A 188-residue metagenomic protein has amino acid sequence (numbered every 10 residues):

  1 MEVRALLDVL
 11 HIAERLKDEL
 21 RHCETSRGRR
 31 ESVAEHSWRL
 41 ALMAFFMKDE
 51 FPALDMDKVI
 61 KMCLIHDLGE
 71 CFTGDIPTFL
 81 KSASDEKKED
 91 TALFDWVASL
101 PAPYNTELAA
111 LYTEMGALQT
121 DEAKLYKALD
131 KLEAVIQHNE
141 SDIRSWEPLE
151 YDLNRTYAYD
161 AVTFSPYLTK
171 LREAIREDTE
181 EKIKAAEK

Functional and structural regions predicted by a protein language model:
M1-K188: Active-site helical microenvironments for divalent-metal-assisted chemistry
